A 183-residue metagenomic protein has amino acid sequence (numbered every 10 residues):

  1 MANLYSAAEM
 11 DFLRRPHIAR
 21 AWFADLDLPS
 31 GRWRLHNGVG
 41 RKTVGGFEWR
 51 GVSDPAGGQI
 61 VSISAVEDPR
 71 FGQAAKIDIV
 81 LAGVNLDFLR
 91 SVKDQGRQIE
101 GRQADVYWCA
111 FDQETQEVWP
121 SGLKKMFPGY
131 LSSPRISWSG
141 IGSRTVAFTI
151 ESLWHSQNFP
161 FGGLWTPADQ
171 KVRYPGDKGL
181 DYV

Functional and structural regions predicted by a protein language model:
M1-G57: Polar/acidic, low-complexity leader/linker segments enriched in S/T/G and N/D
L4-M10, S91-S132: Short, acidic/charged, Gly/Pro-enriched secondary-structure junctions
I63-E67, S132-W138: Short amphipathic beta-strand and strand-loop transition segments with alternating hydrophobic
A65-Q103, Y107-A110: Extracellular/virion structural assembly segments
A75, F127, R144-V146: Envelope-exposed proteins and targeting segments
G83-N85, W108-D112, R135, S152-S156: Beta-strand elements of well-folded, non-transmembrane domains
R135-S152: Short, solvent-exposed secondary-structure boundary/capping segments
H155-V183: Intrinsically disordered, low-complexity terminal/linker regions enriched in Pro/Ser/Gly and acidic residues
